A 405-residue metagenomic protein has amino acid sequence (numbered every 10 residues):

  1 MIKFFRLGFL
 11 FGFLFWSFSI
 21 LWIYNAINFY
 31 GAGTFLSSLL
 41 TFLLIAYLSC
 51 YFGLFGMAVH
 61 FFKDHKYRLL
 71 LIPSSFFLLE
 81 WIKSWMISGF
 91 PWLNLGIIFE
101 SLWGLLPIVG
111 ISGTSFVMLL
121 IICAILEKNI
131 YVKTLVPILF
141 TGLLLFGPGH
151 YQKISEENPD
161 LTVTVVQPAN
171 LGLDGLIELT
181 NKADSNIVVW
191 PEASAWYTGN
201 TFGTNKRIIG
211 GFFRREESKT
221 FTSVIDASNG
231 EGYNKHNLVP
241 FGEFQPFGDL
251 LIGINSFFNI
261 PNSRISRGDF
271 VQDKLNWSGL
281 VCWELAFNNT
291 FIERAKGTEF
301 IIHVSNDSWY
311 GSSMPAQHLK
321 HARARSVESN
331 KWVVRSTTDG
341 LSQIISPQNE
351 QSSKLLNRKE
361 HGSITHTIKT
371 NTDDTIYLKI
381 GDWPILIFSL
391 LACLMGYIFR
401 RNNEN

Functional and structural regions predicted by a protein language model:
M1-Q152, G311-S312, T337-D339, S352 (+1 more regions): Membrane-embedded alpha-helical bundles of multi-pass enzymes that act on lipidic or dolichyl-linked glycan substrates
Y151-I380: Soluble catalytic domains of enzymes that build or remodel membrane lipids, polysaccharides, and related
